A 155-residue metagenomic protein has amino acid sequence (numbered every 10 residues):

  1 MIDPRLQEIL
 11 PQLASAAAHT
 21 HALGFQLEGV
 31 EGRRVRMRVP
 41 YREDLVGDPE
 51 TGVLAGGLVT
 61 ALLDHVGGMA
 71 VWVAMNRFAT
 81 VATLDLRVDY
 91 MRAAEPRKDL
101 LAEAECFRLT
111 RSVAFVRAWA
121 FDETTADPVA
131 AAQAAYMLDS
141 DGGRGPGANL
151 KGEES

Functional and structural regions predicted by a protein language model:
M1-P4, A94-R97, L101, E105-S155: HotDog/MaoC-like acyl-thioester-processing domains
Q7-A17, M69-F78: Short, solvent-exposed helix-to-loop capping segments enriched in aromatics
L10-G32: N-terminal structural module
H21-L23, R33-V35, T80-L86, K98 (+2 more regions): A generic structural signal for short beta-strands and their flanking turns/coil linkers
G24-L54: Catalytic strand-loop segment that frames the active site of acyl-thioester-processing enzymes
L54-R77: Active-site helix/loop of acyl-thioester processing domains in fatty-acid/polyketide metabolism, spanning hotdog-fold
A70-L101, C106: Hydrophobic beta-strand-centered segment that forms part of the acyl-chain substrate-binding groove
